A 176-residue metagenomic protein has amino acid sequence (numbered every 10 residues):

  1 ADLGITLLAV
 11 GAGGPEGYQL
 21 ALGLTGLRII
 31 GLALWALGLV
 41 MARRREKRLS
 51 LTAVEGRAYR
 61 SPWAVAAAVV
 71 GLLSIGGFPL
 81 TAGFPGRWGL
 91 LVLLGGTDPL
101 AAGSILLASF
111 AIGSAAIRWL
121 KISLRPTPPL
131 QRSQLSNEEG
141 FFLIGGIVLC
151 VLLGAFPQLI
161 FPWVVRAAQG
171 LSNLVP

Functional and structural regions predicted by a protein language model:
A1, T6, L32-D98, Q131-L149: Interfacial and helix-entry/exit segments of alpha-helical transmembrane bundles in multi-pass inner-membrane proteins
L3, L27-W35, A168-S172: Alpha-helical transmembrane segments and their membrane-interface exit regions
L8-G23, L93-L100: Helix-coil boundary and interhelical linker segments in multi-pass alpha-helical membrane proteins
E16, F84-L94, F161-G170: Membrane-interface helix termini and inter-helical loops of multi-pass transporters
G26-R48, L100-Q134: Predominantly late transmembrane helices and immediately cytosolic-facing juxtamembrane segments
L51, A58-V65, A116-P176: Cytoplasmic/organellar membrane-interface segments at the starts of transmembrane helices in multi-pass inner-membrane
